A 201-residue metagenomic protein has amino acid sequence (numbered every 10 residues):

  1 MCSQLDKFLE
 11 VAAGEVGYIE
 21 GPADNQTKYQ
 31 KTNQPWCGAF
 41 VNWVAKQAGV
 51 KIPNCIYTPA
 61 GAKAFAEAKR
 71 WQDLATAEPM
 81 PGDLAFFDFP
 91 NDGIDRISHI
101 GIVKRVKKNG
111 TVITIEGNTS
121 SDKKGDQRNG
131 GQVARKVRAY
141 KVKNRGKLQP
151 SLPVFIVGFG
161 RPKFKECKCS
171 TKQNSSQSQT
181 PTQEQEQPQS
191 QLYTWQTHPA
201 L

Functional and structural regions predicted by a protein language model:
M1-P53, V154, E166-E184, Y193-L201: N-terminal capping segments
L5, L9, K51-G125: ...with weaker cross-activation on analogous glycine-rich loops/strands in unrelated enzymes
P22, P59-E67, L74, V133 (+2 more regions): Residue-level detector of intrinsically disordered, flexible termini and proteolytic processing junctions
Q26, T76-A77, Q149-P150: Alpha-helical interaction segments
Q34-C37, Y57, G61, A139: Alpha-helix initiation/capping motif
D95-L201: Aromatic- and glycine-rich peptidoglycan recognition patches
